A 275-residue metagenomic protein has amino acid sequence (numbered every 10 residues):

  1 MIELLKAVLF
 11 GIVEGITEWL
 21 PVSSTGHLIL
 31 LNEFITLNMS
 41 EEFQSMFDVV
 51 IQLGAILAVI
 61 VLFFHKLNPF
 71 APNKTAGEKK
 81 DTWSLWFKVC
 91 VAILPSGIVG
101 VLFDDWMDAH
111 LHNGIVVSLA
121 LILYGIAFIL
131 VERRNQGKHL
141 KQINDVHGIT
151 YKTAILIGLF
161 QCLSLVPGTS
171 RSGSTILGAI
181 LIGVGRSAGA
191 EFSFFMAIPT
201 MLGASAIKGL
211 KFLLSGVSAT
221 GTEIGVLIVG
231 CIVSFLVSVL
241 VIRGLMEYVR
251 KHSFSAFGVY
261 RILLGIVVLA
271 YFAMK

Functional and structural regions predicted by a protein language model:
M1-K275: Multi-pass membrane proteins that catalyze or facilitate reactions on polyprenyl-/lipid-phosphate substrates and their
